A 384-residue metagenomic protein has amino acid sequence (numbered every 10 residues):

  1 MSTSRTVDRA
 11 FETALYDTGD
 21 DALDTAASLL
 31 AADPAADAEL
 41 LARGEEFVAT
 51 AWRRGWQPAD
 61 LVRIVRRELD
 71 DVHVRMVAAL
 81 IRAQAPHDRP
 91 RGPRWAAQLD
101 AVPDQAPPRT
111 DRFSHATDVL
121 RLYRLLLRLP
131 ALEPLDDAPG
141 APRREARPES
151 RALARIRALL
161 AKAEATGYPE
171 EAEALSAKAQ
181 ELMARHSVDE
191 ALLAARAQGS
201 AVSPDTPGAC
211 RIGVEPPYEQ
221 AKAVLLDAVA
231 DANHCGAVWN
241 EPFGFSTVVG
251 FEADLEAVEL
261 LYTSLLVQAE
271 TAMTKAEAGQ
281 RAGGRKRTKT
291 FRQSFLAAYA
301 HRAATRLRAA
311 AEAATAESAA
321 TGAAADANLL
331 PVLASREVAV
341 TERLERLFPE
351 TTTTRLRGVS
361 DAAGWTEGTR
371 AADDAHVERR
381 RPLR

Functional and structural regions predicted by a protein language model:
M1-P148, V188-R384: Extended, helix-rich structural scaffolds rather than catalytic motifs
R143-A165, E173: Intrinsically disordered, low-complexity linker/loop segments enriched in Gly/Pro and charged/polar residues
I156, L160, A172-H186, L296-A303: Short amphipathic alpha-helical coiled-coil/interface segments
